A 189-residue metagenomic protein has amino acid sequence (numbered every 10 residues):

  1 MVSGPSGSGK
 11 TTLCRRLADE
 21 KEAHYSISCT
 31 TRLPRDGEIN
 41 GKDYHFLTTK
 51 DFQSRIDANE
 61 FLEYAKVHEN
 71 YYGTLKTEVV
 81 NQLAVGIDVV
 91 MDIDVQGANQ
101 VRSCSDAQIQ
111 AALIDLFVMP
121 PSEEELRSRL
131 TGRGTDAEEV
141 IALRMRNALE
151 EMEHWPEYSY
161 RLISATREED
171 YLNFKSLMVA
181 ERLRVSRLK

Functional and structural regions predicted by a protein language model:
S3-P5: P-loop (Walker A) phosphate-binding loop of NTP-binding proteins
S8: ATP-binding Walker
T11: Walker A/P-loop
C14-R15: The feature captures the helix immediately C-terminal to the Walker
D19-I27: Post-Walker A helix-loop "phosphate-sensing" segment adjacent to the P-loop in P-loop NTPases
T30-V89, V95-Q96: ATP-dependent small-molecule kinase phosphotransfer cores that center on conserved nucleotide phosphate-binding segments
V89-V95, I109-G132, I163: Conserved phosphate-donor/acceptor-positioning beta-strand/loop module used by diverse small-molecule
S128-D136, E150-K189: NTP-dependent small-molecule kinase module
